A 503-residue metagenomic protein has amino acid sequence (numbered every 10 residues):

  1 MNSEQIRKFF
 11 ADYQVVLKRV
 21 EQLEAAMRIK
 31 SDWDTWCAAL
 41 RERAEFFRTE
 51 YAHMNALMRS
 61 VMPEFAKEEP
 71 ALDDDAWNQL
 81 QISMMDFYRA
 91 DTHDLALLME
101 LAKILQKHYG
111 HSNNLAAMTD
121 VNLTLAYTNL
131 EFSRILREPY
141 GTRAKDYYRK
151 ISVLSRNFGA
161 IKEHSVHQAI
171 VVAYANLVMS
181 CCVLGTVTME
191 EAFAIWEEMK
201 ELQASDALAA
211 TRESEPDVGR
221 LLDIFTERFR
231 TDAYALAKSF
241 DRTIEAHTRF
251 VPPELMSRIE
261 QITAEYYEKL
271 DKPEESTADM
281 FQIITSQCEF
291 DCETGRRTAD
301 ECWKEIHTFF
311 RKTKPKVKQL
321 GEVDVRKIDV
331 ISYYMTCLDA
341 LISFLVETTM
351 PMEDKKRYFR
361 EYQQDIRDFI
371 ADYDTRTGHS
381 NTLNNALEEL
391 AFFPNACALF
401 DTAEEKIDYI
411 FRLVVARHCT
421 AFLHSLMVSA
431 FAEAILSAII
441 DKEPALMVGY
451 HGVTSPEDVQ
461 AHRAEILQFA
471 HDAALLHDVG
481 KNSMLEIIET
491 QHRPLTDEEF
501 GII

Functional and structural regions predicted by a protein language model:
R7-R89, N114-I135, H164-T186, P216-A246 (+3 more regions): Amphipathic alpha-helical repeat scaffolds of TPR domains
W33-M62, Y88-K107, L136-N157, L184-P216 (+3 more regions): Helix-turn-helix repeat elements of alpha-solenoid scaffolds
A44, A71-D74, G141-I151, V166-V171 (+6 more regions): Glycine-rich, flexible loop segments associated with nucleotide phosphate handling
A66-A71, K107-N114, R156-S165, E201-L208 (+2 more regions): Solenoid-like repeat scaffolds
E131, I151-F158, E201-A210, F290 (+2 more regions): Short regulatory "switch" loops immediately downstream of catalytic or recognition motifs within protein catalytic
E191-A194, R249-Q261, R326-S380: Extended, hydrophobic interaction surfaces within ordered domains
Q203-T211, L236-S239, V251-P252, V317-K318 (+6 more regions): Divalent metal-dependent phosphate-bond-processing catalytic cores, especially two-metal-ion Mg2+/Mn2+ enzymes that act
A371-G501: Acidic/His-rich, divalent-metal-binding segments that scaffold phosphate/diphosphate chemistry
